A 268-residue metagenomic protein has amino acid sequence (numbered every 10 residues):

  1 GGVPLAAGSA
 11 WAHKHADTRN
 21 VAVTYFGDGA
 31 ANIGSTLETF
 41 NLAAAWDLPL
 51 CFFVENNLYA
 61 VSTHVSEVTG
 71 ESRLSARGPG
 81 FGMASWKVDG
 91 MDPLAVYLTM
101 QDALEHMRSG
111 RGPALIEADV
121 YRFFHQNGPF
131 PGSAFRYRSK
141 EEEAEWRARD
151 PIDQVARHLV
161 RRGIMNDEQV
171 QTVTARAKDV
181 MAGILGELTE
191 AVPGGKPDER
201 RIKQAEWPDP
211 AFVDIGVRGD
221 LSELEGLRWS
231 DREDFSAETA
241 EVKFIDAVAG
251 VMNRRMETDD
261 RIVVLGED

Functional and structural regions predicted by a protein language model:
G1-V23, A205-D268: Thiamine diphosphate
V3-A182, G186, E190: Glycine-rich ThDP/TPP pyrophosphate-binding loop and its adjacent helix/strand module within ThDP-dependent enzymes
F135, N166, D198, G219-S222: Polar low-complexity intrinsically disordered regions enriched in Ser/Thr and small residues
S139, A191-G195, D220-G226: Short, intrinsically disordered/low-complexity patches at protein termini and at juxtamembrane boundaries
M165-D167, E187-K196, R200, E206-P210: Intrinsic-disorder/low-complexity detector
A175-A182, K203-F212: Amphipathic alpha-helical surface "interface" segments used for docking/oligomerization or membrane association within
